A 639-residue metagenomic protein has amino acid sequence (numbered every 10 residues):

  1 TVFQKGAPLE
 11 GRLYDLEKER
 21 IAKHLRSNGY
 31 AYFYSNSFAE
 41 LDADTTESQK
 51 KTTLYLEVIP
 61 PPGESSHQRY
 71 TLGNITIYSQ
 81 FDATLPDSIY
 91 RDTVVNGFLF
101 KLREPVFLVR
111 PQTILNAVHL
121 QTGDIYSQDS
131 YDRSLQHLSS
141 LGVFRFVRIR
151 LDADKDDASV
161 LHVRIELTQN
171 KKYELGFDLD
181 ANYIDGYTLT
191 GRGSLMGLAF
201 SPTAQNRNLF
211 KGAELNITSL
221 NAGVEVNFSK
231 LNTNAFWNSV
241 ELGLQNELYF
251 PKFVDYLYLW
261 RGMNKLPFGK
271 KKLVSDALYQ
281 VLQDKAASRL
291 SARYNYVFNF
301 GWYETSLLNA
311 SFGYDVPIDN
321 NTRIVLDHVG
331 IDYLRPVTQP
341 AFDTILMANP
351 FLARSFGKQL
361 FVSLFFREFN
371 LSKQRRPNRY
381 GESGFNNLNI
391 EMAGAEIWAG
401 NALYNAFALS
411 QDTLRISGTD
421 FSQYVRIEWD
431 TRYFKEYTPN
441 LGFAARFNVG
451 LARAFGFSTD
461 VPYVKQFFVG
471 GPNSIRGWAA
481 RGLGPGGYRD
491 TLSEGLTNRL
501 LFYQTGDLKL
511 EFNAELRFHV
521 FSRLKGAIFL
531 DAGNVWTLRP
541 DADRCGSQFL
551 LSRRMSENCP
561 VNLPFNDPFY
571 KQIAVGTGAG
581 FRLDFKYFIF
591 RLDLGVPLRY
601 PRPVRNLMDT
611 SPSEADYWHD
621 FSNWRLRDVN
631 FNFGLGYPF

Functional and structural regions predicted by a protein language model:
T1-S140: Interaction-mediating elements
Q4-A7, F107, S127-N387, R476-G477 (+3 more regions): Gram-negative/organellar outer-membrane beta-barrel architecture
E40-L54, A153-I165, F447-N448, A452-A454: Beta-rich nucleic-acid/ligand-interaction surfaces
F100, N182-G193, R323-H519, I528-D567 (+1 more regions): C-terminal outer-membrane beta-barrel translocator/porin domains of Gram-negative envelope proteins and their
V147, E174-F177, Y187, G212-L215 (+8 more regions): Extended hydrophobic-aromatic, low-complexity segments
F177-L179, N216-L220, L290-A292, N386-I390 (+5 more regions): Membrane-embedded beta-strand positions of outer-membrane beta-barrel proteins
V469-P472, R476-G477, A542-F639: C-terminal beta-signal and terminal closure region of outer-membrane beta-barrel proteins
